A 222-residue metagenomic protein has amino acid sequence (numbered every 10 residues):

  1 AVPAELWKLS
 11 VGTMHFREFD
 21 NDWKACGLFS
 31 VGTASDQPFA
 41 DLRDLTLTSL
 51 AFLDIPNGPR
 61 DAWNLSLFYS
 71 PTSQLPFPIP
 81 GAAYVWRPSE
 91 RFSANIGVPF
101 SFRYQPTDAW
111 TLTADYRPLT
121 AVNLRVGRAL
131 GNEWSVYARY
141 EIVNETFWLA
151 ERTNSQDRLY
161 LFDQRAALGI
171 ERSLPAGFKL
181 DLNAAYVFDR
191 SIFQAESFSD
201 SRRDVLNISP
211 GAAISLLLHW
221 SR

Functional and structural regions predicted by a protein language model:
A1, D36-A40, Q74-F77, N123 (+2 more regions): Outer-membrane beta-barrel proteins
A1-V2, A34-F39, F68-S70, T111-L112 (+2 more regions): Extracellular loop and loop/strand-boundary signature of outer-membrane beta-barrel proteins
W7-T13, F29-T33, L45-A51, P78-A82 (+4 more regions): Hydrophobic, lipid-facing positions within transmembrane beta-strands of outer-membrane proteins
D20-G27, P59-L65, R91-A94, A109-A114 (+4 more regions): Repeated loop/turn-to-beta-strand initiation elements of outer-membrane beta-barrel proteins
W23-S66: Hydrophobic alpha-helical segments and helix pairs
V31-Q37, L67-S73, W86-P88, F100-F102 (+4 more regions): Transmembrane beta-strands of outer-membrane beta-barrel pores
P78-A129: Aromatic-anchored, glycine/proline-accented short structural segments that stabilize local strand-turns or short
G81-W86, L168-F178, A184, R203-R222: Outer-membrane beta-barrel "beta-signal"
